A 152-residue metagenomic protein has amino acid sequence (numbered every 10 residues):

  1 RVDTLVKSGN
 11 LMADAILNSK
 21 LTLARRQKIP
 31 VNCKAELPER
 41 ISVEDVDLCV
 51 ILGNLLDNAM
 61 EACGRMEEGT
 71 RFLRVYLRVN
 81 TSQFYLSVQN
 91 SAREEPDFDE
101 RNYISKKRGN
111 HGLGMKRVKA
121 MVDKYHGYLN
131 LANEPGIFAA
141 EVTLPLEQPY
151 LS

Functional and structural regions predicted by a protein language model:
L5, G9, N32-I51: Conserved short strand/loop->alpha-helix "switch" segment adjacent to the catalytic nucleotide/phosphoryl-transfer site
G9-R26: Short beta-to-alpha transition helix within the HATPase_c
D45-E68: Conserved ATP-binding N-box helix of the HATPase_c
T70-S82: Short beta-strand/loop element within the Bergerat-fold HATPase_c
S82-G112, L151: Glycine-rich/acidic phosphate-handling loop/turn and adjacent ATP-lid/helix of nucleotide-binding kinase/ATPase domains
E94, E134-E141, E147-P149: Glycine-rich nucleotide-binding loop
H126-G136: Glycine-rich ATP-binding loops of the HATPase_c
